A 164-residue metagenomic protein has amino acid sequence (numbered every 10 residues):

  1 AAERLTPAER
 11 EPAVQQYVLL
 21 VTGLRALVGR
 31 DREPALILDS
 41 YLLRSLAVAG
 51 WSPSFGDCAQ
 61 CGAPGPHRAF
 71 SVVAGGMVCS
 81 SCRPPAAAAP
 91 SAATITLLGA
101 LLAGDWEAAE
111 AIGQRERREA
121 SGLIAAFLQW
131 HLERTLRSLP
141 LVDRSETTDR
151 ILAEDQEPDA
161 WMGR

Functional and structural regions predicted by a protein language model:
A1-R164: Non-catalytic alpha-helical scaffolds and adjoining flexible linkers that form interface surfaces for assembly
